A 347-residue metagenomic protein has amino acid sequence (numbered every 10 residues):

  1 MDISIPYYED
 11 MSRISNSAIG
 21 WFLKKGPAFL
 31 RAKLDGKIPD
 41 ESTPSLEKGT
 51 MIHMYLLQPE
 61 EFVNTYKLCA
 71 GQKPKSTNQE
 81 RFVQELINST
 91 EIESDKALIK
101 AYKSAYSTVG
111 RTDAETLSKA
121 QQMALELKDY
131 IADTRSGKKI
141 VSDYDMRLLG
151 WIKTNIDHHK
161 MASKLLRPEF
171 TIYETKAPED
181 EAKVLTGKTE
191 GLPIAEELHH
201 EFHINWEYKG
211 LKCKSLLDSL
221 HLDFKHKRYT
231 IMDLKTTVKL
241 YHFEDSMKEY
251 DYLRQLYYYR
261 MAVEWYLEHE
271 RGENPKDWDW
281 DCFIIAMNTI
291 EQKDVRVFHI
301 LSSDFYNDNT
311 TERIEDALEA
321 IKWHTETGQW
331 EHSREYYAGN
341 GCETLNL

Functional and structural regions predicted by a protein language model:
M1-K214: Metal-dependent nuclease catalytic cores that hydrolyze phosphodiester bonds in DNA/RNA, characterized by
F29-K33, K235-L240, E291-D294: Short acidic (Asp/Glu) and glycine-rich catalytic loops that position anionic groups and cofactors
M51, D218, R254-A262: Short amphipathic alpha-helical face segments that pack within enzyme cores and frequently flank/anchor catalytic
L56-E61, H221, T236-K239, E264-E268: Hydrophobic/aromatic-lined pockets within catalytic cores
E91-Y106, K153, D245-L253, M261-L347: Metal-dependent nuclease catalytic regions and adjoining charged, substrate-binding loops involved in nucleic-acid end
G191-E196, H221-Y229, E264-W278: Secondary-structure boundary elements
I194, E207-L216, D223, H332-L347: Glycosyltransferase-associated regions of secretory-pathway enzymes, highlighting luminal stem/catalytic domains
I204-L253: Non-catalytic protein-protein interaction segments used by genome-maintenance enzymes to assemble and couple activities
